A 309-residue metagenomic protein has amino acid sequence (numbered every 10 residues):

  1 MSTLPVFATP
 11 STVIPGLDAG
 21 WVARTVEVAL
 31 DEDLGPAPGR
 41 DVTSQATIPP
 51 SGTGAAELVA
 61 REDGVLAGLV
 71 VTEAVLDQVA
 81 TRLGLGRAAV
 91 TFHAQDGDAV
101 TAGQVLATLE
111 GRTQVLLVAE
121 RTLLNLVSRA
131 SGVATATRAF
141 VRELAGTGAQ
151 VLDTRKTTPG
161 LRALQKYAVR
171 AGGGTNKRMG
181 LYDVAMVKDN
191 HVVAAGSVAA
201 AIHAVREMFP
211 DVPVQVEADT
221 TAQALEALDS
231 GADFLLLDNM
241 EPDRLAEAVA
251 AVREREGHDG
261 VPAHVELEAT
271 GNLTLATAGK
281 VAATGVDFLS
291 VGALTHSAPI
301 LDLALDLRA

Functional and structural regions predicted by a protein language model:
S2-S230, F234, A246-A251, E268 (+4 more regions): Acidic/glycine-rich phosphate/pyrophosphate-binding loops and surrounding catalytic core that coordinate Mg2+
F209-D211, R253-H264: Short helix-capping segments at alpha-helix termini
N239, G271, A293: Short secondary-structure boundary segments
P242: Short acidic, S/G/P-rich loop/turn micro-motifs used as interaction or catalytic elements
L305-A309: A short, gly/pro- and small-residue-rich
